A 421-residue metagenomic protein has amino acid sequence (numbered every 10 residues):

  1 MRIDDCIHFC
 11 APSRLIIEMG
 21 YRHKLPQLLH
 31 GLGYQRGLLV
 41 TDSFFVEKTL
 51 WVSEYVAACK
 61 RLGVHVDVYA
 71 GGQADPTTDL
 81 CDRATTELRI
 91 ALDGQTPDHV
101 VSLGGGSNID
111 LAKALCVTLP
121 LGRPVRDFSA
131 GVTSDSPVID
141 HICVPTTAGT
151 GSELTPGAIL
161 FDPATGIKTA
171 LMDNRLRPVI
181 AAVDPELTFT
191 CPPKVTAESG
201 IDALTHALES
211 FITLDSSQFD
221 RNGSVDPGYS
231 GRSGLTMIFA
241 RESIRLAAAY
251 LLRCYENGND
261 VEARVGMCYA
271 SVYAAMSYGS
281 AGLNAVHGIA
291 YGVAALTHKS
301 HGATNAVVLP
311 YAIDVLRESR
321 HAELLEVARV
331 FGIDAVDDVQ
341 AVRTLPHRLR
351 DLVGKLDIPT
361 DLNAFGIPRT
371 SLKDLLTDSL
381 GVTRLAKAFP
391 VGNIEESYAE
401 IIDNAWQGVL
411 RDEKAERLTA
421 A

Functional and structural regions predicted by a protein language model:
M1-H99, L362: ATP/NTP phosphate-donor binding region
M1-R14, Q35-L38, G223-Y229, V382-A388 (+2 more regions): Generic N-terminal amphipathic, Lys/Arg-enriched alpha-helix
E54-Y55, R83, N108-L121, L154-T155: Short Gly/Thr/Asp-enriched flexible loops that form oxyanion-binding sites at enzyme active sites
P97-L115, T146-S152, L296-K299: Glycine/serine-rich anion-binding loops at beta->alpha junctions that coordinate negatively charged ligand groups
P120-R221, P227-G228, E326, V330: A glycine/threonine-rich phosphate-anchoring loop and its flanking beta-alpha core in nucleotide/phosphate-binding
S216-R348: Active-site segments that bind and position negatively charged phosphate/pyrophosphate groups
D334-A421: C-terminal charged capping/lid subdomain of soluble metabolic enzymes
